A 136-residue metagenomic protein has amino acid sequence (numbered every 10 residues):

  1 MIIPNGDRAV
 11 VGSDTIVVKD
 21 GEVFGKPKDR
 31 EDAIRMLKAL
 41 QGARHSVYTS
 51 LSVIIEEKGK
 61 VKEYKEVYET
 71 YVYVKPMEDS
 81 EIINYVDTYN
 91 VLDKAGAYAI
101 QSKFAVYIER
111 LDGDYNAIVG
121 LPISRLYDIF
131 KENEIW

Functional and structural regions predicted by a protein language model:
M1-W136: Anionic-ligand binding patches
